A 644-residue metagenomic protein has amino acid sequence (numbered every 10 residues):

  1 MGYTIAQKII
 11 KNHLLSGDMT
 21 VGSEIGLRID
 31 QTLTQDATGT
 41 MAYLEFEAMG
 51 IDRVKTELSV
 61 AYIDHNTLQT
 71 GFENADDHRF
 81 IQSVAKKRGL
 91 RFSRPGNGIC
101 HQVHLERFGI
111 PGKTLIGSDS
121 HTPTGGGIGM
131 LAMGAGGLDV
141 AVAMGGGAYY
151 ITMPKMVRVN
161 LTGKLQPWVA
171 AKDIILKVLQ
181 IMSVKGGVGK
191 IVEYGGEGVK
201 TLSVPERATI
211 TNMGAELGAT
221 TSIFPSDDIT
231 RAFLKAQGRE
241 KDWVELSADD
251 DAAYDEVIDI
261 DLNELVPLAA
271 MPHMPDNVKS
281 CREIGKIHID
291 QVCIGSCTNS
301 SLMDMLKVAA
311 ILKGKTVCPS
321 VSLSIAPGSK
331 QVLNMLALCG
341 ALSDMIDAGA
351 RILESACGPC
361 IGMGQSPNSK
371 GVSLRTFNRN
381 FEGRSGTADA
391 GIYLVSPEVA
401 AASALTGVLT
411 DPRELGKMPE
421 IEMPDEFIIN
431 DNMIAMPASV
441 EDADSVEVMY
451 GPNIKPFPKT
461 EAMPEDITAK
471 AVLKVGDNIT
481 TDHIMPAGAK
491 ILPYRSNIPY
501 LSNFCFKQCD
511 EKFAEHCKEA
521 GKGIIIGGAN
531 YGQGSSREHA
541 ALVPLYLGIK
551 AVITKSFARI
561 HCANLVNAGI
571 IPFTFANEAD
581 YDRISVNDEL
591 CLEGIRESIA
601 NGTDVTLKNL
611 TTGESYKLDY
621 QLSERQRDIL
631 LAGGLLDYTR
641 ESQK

Functional and structural regions predicted by a protein language model:
M1-K644: Fe-S-dependent hydro-lyases/dehydratases of central metabolism
